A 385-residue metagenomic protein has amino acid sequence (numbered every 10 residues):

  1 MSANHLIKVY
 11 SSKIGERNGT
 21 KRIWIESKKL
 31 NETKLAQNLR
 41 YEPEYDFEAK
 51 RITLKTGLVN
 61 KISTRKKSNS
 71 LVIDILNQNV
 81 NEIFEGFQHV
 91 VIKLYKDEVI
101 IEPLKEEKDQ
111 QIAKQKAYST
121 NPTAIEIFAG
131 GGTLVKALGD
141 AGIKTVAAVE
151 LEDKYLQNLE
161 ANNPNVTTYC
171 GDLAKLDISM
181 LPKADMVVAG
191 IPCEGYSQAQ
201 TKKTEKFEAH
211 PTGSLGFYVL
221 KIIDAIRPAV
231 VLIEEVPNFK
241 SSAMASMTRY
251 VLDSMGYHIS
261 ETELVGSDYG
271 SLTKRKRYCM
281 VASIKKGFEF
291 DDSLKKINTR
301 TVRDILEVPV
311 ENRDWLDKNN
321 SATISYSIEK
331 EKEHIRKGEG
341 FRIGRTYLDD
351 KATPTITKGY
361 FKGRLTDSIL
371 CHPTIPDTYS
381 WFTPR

Functional and structural regions predicted by a protein language model:
S2-H5, G19-K21, K28-K29, N38-A113 (+1 more regions): C-terminal target-recognition/interaction regions appended to catalytic cores
H5-E16: A detector for short, charged/polar N-terminal pre-domain segments
R22-I25, T262: Short, well-ordered beta-strand segments enriched in hydrophobic/aromatic residues
S27-K29, L134, G266-S267, F341: Eukaryotic intrinsically disordered and solvent-exposed regulatory patches
A113-R227, P237-S241: Core alpha/beta nucleotide-donor-binding catalytic domains of modification enzymes
S179-A184, Y196-G363, D367, C371-Y379: Class I S-adenosyl-L-methionine
